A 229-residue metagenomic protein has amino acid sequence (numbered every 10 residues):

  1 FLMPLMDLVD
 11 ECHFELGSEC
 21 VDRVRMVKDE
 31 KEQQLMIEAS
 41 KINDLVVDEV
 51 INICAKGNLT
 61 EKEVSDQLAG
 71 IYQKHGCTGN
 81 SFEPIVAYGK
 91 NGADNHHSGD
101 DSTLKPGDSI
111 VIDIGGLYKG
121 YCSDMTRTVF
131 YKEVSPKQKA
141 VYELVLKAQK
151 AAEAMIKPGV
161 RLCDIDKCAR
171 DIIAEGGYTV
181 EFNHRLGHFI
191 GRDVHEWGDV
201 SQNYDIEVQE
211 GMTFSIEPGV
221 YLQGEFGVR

Functional and structural regions predicted by a protein language model:
F1-R229: Active-site neighborhoods and metal-handling regions in enzymes and metal-associated proteins
